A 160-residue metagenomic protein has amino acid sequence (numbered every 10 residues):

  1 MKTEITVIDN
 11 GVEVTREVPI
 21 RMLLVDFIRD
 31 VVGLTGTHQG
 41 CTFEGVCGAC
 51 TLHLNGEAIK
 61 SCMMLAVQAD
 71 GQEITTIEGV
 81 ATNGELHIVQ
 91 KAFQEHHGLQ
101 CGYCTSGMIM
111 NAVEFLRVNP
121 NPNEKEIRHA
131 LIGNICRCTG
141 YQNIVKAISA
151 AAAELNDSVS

Functional and structural regions predicted by a protein language model:
M1-S160: Signature of N-terminal electron-transfer/Fe-S-associated modules in redox systems
